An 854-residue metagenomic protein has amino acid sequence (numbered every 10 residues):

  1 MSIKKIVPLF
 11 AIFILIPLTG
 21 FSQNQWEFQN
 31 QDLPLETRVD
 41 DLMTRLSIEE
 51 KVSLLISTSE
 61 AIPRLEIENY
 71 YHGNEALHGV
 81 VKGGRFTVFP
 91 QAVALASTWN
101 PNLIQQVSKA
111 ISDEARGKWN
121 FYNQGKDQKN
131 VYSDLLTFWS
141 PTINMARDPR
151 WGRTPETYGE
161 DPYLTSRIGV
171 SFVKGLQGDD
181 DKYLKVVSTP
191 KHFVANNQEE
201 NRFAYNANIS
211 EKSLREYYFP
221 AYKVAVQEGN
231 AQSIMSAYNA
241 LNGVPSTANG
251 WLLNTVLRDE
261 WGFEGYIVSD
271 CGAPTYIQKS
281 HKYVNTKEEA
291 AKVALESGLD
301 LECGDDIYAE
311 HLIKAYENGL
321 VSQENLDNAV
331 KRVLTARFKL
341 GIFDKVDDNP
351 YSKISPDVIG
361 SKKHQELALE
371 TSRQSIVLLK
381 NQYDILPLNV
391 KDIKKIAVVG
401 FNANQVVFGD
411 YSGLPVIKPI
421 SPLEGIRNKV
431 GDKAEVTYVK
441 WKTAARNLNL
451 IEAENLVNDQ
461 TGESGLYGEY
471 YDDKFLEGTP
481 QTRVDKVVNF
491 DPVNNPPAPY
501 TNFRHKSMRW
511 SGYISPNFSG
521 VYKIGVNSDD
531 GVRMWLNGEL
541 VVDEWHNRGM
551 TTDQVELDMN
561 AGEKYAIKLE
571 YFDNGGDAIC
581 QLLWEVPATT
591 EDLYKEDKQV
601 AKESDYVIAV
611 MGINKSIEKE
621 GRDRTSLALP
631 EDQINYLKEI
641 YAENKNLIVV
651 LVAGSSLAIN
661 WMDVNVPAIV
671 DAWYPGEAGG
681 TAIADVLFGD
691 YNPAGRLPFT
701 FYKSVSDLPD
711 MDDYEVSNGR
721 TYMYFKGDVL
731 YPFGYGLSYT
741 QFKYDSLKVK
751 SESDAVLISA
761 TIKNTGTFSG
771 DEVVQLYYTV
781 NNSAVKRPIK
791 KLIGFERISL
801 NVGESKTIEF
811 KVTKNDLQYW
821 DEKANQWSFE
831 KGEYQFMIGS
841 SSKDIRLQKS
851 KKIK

Functional and structural regions predicted by a protein language model:
M1-Q25: Bacterial Sec-dependent N-terminal signal peptides
K5-I6, A115, E324, K849: Intrinsic disorder/low-complexity segments enriched in polar/small residues
F21-V521, N527-E539, N547-Y819, Q826-S842: Glycoside hydrolase catalytic-domain context in secreted enzymes
H546-G549, K852-K854: A short, sequence-level motif marking secondary-structure junctions
D844-K854: Short beta-strand elements
